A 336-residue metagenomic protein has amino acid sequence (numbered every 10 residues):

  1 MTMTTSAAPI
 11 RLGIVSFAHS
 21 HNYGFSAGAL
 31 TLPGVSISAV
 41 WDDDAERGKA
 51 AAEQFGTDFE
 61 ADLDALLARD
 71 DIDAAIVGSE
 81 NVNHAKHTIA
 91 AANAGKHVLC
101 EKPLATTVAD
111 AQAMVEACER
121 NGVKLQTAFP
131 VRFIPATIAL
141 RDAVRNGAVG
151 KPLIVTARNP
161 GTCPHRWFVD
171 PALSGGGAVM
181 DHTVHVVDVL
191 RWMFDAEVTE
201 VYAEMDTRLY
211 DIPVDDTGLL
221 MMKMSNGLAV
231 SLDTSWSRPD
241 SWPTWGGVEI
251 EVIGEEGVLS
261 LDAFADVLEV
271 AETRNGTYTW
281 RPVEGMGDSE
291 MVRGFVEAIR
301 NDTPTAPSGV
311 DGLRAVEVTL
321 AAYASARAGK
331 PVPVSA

Functional and structural regions predicted by a protein language model:
M1-P9, I14, A74-V77, P213 (+2 more regions): C-terminal helix-rich "cap/oligomerization" subdomain common to oxidoreductases
M1-Q54: N-terminal Rossmann-like dinucleotide-binding module
G13, P130, W242-P243, G247-R314 (+1 more regions): C-terminal glycine/acidic-rich active-site capping loop/insertion
S20-Y23, V131-I212, M221, G329: Predominantly a Rossmann-like dinucleotide-binding segment in NAD(P)-dependent oxidoreductases
D44, F55-A117: Beta-loop-alpha module in the N-terminal Rossmann-like domain of NAD(P)-dependent dehydrogenases, especially those
A61, L99-C100, L125-T127, T156 (+2 more regions): Hydrophobic residues in well-ordered beta-strands that form the structural core
A113-V131, G150-V155: Rossmann-fold dehydrogenase core element
D188-A265, E290-N301: Contiguous beta-strand/loop segments that form the cofactor/metal-binding neighborhood of enzyme cores
